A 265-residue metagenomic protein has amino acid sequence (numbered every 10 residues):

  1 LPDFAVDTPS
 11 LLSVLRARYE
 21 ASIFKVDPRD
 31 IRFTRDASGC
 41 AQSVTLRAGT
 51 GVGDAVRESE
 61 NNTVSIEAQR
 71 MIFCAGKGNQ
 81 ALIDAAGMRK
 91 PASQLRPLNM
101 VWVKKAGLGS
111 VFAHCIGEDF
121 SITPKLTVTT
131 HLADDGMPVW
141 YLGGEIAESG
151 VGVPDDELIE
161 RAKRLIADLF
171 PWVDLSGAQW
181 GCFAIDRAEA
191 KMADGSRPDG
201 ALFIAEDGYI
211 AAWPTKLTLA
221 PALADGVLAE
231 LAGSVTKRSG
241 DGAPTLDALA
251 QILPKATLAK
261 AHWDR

Functional and structural regions predicted by a protein language model:
L1-D3, S10, A167-W263: C-terminal catalytic lobe of FAD-dependent flavoproteins
L1-V26, S43, E145-I146, E206-P214: Helix-loop-beta segment of a Rossmann-like dinucleotide-binding subdomain
R18-S22, A85, G226-S234: Active-site catalytic microenvironments for nucleophilic, acid-base chemistry
F24-G53: A conserved short coil-to-beta-strand element within the FAD-binding core of flavoproteins
T45-V52, I116-E118, L142-A147, P214-L217: Secondary-structure transition/turn motif
G53-S59: Intrinsically disordered, low-complexity Ser/Thr- and acidic-rich flexible linkers and loops, especially at boundaries
S59-R70: Core beta-strand elements of the Rossmann-like FAD/NAD(P) dinucleotide-binding domain in flavoenzyme oxidoreductases
F73-D207: Active-site substrate-recognition segment that forms the wall of the catalytic cavity or substrate channel
